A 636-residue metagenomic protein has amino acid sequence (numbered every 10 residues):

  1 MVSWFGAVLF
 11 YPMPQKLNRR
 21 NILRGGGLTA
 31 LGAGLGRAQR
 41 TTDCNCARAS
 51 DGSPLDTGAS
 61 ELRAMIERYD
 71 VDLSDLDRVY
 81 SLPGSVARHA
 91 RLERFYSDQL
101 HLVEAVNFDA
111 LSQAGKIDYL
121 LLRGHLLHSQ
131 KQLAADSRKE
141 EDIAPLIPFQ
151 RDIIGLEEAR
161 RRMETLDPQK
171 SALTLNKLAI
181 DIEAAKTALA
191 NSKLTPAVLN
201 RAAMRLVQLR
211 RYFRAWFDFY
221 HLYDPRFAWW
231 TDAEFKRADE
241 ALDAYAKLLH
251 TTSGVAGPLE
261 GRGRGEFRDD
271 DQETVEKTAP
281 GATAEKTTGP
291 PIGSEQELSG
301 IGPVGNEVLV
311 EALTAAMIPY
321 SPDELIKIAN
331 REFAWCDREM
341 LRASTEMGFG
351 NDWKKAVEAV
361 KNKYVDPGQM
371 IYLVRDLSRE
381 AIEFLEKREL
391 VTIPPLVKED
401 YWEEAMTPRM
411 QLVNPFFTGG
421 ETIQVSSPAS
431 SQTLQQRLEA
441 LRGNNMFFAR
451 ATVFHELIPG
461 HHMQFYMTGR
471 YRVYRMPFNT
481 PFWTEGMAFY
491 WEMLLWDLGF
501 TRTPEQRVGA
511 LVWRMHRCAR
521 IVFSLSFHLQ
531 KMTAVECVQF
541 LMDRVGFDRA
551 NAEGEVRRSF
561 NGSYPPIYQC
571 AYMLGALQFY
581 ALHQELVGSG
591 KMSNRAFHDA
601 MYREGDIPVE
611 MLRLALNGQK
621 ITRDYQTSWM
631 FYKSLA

Functional and structural regions predicted by a protein language model:
F10-A30: N-terminal secretory signal peptides and thylakoid transit peptides that target proteins across membranes
L23, L28, R40-A636: N-terminal maturation segment of proteins
A33-R37: C-terminal segment of classical bacterial N-terminal signal peptides
